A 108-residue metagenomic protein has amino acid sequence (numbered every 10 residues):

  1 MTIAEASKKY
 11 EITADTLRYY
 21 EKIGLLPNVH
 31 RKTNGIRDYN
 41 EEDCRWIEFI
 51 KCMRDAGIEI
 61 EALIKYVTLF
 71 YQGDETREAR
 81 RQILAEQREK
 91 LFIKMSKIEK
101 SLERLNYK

Functional and structural regions predicted by a protein language model:
M1-K65: Basic helix-turn-helix/winged-helix DNA-binding cores and closely related short helical interaction motifs
L17, L25-L26, L63, L69 (+3 more regions): Generic detector of leucine side chains in alpha-helical contexts
F49, I60-E61, F70, M95-I98: Short C-terminal domain-edge/linker segments immediately following a structured domain
D55-I83, Q87: Amphipathic alpha-helical dimerization/coiled-coil segments that flank or bridge DNA-binding/regulatory modules
T76-K108: Short, charged amphipathic alpha-helical surface segments
